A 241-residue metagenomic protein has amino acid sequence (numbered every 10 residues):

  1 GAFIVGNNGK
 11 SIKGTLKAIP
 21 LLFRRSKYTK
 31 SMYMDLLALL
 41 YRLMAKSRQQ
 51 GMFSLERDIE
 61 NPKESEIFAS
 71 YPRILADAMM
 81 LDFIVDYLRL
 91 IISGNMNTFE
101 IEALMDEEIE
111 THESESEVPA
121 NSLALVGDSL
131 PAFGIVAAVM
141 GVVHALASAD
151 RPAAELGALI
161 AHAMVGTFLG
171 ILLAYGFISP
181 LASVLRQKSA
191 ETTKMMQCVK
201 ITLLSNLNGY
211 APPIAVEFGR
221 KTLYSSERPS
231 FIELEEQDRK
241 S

Functional and structural regions predicted by a protein language model:
G1-P119, E191-S241: Large intracellular
I101-L104, E108-K188: Helix-termination/interfacial motifs at the ends of transmembrane alpha-helices
